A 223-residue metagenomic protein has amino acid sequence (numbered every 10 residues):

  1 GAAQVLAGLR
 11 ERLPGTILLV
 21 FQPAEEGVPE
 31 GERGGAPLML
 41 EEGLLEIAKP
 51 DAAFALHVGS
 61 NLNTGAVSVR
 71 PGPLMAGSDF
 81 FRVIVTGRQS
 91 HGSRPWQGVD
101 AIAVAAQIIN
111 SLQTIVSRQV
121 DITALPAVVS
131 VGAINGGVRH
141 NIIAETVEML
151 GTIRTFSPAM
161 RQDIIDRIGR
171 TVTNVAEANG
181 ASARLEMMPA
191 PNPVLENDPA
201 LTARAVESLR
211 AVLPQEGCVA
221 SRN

Functional and structural regions predicted by a protein language model:
G1-A3: DPxDG-like acidic metal-binding loop motif
V5-G8, R12, N174, S208: Generic structural signal for isolated residues within well-ordered alpha-helices
L6, R12-A133, V138-I142: Histidine/acidic-residue-rich, glycine-tolerant segments that coordinate divalent metal ions
A106-N223: Metal-dependent amide/peptide-bond hydrolase catalytic core, centered on the "pita-bread" metallohydrolase fold
